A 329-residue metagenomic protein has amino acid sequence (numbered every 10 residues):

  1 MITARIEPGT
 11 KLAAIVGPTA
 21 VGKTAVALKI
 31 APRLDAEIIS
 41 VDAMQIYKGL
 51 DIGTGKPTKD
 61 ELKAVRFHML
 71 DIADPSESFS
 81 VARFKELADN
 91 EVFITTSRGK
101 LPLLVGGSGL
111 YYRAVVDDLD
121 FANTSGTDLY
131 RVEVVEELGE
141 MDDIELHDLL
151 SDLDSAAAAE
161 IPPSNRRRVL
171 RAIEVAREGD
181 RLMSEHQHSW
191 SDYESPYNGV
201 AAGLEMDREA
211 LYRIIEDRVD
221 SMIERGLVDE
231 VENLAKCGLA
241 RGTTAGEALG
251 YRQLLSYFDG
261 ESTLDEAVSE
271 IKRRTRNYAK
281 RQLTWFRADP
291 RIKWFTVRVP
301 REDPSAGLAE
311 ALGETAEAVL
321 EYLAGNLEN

Functional and structural regions predicted by a protein language model:
M1-N329: Phosphate/pyrophosphate-binding catalytic cores of soluble transferases and nucleic-acid-acting enzymes
